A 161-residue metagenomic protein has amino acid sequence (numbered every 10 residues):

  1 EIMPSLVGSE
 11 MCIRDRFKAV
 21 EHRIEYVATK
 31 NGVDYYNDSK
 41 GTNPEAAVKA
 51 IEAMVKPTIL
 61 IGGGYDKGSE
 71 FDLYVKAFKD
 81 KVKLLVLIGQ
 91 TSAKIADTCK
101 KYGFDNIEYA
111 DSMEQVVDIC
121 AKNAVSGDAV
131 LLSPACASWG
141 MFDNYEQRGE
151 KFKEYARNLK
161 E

Functional and structural regions predicted by a protein language model:
E1-G8, I13: Single conserved hydrophobic/aromatic residue that forms the stacking wall/gate of nucleotide- or nucleobase-binding
R16-H22, Y26-D34, S39-E161: ATP-dependent carboxylate-amine ligase
